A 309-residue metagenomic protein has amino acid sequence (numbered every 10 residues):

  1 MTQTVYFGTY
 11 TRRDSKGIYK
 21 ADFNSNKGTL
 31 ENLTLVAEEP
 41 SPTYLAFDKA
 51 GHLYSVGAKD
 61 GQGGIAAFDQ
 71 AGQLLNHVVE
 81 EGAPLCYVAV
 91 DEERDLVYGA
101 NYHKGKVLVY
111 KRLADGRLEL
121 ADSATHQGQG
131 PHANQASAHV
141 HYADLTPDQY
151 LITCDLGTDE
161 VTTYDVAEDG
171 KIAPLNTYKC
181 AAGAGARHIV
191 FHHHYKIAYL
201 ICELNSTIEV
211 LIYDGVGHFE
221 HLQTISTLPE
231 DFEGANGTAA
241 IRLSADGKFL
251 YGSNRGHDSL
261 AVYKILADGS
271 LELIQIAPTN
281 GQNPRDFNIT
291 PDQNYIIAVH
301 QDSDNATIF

Functional and structural regions predicted by a protein language model:
Y10-R12, A58-D60, Y102-K104, R112 (+5 more regions): Short loop/turn segments immediately following the C-termini of beta-strands
D22-G28, Q70-A71, Y110-E119, D165-K171 (+2 more regions): Short loop/turn segments immediately following beta-strands, especially the blade-tip and inter-blade linker loops
E31-A37, Q73-V79, D122, G128-A133 (+3 more regions): A short beta-strand motif characteristic of beta-propeller blades
N32-R94: Blade-loop segments of beta-propeller domains
E39-K49, E81-E92, G128-D148, C180-Y195 (+2 more regions): Beta-rich, blade/repeat-based domains predominating in secreted/periplasmic proteins but also intracellular
L74-Y142: Asp-box/WD-like beta-propeller blade repeats and closely related beta-sheet repeat scaffolds
L151-I208: Loop-centered beta-sheet repeat module
